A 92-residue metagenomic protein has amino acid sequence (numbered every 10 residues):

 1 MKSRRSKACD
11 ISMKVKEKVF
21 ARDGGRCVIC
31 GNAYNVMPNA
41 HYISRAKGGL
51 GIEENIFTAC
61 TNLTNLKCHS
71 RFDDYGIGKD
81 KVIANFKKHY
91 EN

Functional and structural regions predicted by a protein language model:
M1, A8, G24-V28, H41 (+1 more regions): Generic alpha-helix detector with strongest preference for long hydrophobic helices that associate with membranes
S3-K7, A46-F57, L66-N92: Polybasic, low-complexity binding patches
D10-P38, C60-N62: Short cysteine-rich loop/turn motifs with clustered Cys
V36-K47: Short recognition patches in nucleic-acid-associated and regulatory proteins
H41, F57-T58: Alpha-helix boundary/interfacial micro-motifs
